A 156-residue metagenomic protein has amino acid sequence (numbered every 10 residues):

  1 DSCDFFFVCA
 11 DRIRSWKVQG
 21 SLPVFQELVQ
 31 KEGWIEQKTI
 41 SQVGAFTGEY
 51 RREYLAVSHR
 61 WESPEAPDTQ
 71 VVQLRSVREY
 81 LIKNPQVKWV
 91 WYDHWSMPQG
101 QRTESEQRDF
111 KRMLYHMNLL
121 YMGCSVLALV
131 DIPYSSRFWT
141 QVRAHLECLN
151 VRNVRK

Functional and structural regions predicted by a protein language model:
D1-K156: The feature represents the membrane-entry module of six-transmembrane cation channels
